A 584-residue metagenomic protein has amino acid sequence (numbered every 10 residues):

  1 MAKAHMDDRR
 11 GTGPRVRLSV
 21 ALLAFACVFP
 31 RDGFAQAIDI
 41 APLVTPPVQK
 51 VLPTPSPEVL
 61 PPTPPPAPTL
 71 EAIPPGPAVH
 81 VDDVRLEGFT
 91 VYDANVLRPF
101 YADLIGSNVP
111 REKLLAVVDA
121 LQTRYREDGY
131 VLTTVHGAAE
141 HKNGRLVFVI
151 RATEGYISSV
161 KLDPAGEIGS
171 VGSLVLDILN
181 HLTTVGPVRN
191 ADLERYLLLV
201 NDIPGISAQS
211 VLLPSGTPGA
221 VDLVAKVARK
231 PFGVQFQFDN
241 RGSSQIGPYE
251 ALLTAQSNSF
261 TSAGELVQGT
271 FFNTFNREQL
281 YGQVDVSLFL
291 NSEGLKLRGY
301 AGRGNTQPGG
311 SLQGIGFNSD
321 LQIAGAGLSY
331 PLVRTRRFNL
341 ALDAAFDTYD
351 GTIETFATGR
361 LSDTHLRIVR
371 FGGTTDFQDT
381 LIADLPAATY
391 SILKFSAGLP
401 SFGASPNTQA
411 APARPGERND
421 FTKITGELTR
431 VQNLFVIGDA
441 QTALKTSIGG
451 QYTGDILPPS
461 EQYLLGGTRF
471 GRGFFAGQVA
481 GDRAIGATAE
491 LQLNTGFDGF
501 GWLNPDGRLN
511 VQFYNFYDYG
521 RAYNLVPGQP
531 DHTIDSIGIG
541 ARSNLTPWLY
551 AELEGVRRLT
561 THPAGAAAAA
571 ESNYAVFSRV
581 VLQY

Functional and structural regions predicted by a protein language model:
R9, Q36-G242, T254, F272-L280 (+2 more regions): Periplasmic polypeptide-binding modules associated with outer-membrane biogenesis and secretion
G219, G247-A251, E278-G282, D320-A324 (+7 more regions): Residues that define the transmembrane beta-barrel architecture of outer-membrane proteins
F232-G242, L253, G264-F275, G282-V284 (+5 more regions): Transmembrane beta-strand segments that form the barrel wall of outer-membrane beta-barrel proteins
F232-V234, T261-V267, S292-R298, T306 (+5 more regions): Repeated loop/turn-to-beta-strand initiation elements of outer-membrane beta-barrel proteins
V234-F236, E265-G269, L295-G299, L340-A344 (+9 more regions): Transmembrane beta-strands of outer-membrane beta-barrel proteins
A255, E571-Y584: Outer-membrane beta-barrel "beta-signal"
S257-S259, L288-L290, Y330-L332, T375-F377 (+5 more regions): Residue-level signature of outer-membrane beta-barrel architecture
T352-Y519, Y523, A566: C-terminal outer-membrane beta-barrel translocator/porin domains of Gram-negative envelope proteins and their
